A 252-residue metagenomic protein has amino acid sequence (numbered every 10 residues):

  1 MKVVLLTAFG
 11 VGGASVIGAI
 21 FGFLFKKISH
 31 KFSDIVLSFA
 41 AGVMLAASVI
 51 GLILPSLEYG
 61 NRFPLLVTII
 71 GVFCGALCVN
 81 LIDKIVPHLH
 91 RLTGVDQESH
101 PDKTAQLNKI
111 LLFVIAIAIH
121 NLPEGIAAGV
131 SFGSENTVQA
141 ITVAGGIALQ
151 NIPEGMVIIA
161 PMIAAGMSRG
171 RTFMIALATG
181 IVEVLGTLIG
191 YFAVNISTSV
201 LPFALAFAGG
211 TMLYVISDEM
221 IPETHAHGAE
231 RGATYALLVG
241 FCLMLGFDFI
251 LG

Functional and structural regions predicted by a protein language model:
M1-G252: Intrinsically disordered, metal-sensing/regulatory segments
